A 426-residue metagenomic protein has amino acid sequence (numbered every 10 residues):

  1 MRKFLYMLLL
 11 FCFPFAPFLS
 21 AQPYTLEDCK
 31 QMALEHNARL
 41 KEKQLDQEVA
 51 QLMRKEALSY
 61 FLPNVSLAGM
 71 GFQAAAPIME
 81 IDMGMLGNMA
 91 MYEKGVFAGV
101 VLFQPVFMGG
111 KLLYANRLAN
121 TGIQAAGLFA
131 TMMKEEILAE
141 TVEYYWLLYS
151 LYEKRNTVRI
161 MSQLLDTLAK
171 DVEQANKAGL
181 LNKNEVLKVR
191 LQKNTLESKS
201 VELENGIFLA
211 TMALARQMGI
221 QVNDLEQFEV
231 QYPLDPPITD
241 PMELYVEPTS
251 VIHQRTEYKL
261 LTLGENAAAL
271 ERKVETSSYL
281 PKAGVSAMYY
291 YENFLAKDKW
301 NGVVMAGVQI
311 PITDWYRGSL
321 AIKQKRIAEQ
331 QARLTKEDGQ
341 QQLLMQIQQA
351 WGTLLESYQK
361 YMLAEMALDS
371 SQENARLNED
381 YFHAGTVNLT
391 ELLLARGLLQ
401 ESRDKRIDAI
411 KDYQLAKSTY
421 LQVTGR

Functional and structural regions predicted by a protein language model:
M1-K30, L34: Bacterial Sec-dependent N-terminal signal peptides
K3, D28, L52, A130-I252 (+3 more regions): Periplasmic alpha-helical coiled-coil/stalk elements that build and connect Gram-negative outer-membrane
A21-A68, A76, L181, V222-A269 (+3 more regions): Bacterial Sec-pathway N-terminal export signals of envelope proteins
T25, M32, R39, K94 (+27 more regions): Surface positions of alpha-helical coiled-coils, especially the charged/polar e/g heptad sites that form inter-helical
Q31-K41, E48-P63, G99-L118, L128-E135 (+8 more regions): A glycine-/polar-enriched beta->alpha junction
E42-A57, M133, I137-N156, A210 (+3 more regions): Amphipathic alpha-helical coiled-coil segments
A68-Q104, Q231-P241, S286-K323: Small/polar, glycine/serine/threonine/aspartate-rich low-complexity segments that form flexible
